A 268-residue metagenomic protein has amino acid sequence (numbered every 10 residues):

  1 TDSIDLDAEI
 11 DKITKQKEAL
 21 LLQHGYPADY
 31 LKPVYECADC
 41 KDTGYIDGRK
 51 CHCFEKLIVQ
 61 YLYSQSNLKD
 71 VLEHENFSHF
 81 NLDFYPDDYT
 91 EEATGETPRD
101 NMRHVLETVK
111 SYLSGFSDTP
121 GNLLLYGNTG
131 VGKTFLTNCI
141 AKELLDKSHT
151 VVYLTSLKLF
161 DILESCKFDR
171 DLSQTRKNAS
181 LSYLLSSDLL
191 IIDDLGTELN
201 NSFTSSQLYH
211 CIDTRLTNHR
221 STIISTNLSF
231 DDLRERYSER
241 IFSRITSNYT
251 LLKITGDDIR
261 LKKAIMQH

Functional and structural regions predicted by a protein language model:
G25-N76: Interdomain "pre-motor" coupling segment immediately N-terminal to P-loop NTPase/helicase cores
E73, F77-L123: Pre-Walker A (pre-P-loop) alpha-helix and adjacent loop at the N terminus of AAA/AAA+ ATPase modules, a conserved
Y89-R103, L123, L145-L185: Short glycine-rich substrate-engagement loop in P-loop NTPases that contacts/grips substrate
K110-G115, I162-L190, S206-T214, R240: Conserved alpha-helical scaffold flanking the Walker A/P-loop in AAA+ ATPase domains
P120-L136: Walker A/P-loop nucleotide-binding motif
G121, H149-T150, S186-L189, N218-I224: Loop/turn-to-beta-strand initiation segments
F135-S148: P-loop NTPase Walker A phosphate-binding motif
A141, L159-C166, L195-H268: Replace "adjacent to P-loop NTPase cores in ATP/GTP-dependent enzymes" with "adjacent to NTP-binding cores
